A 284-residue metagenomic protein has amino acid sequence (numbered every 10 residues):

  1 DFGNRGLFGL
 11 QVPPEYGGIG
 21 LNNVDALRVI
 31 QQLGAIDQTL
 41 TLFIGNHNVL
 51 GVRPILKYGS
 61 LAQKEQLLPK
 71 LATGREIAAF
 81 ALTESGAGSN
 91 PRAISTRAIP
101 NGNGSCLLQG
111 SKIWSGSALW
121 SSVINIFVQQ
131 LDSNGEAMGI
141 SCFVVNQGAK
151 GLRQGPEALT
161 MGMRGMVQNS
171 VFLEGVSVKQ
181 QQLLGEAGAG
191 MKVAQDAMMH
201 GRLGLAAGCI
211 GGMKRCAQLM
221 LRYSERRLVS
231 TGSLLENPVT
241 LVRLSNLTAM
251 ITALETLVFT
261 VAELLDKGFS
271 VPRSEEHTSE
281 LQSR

Functional and structural regions predicted by a protein language model:
D1: Extended, charge-enriched "interface" segments that sit outside catalytic cores
N4-P69, T73-G74, A78, S115-V123 (+3 more regions): Internal helix-loop-helix
G86-S89, W114-L119, N134, T160-V167: Short Gly/Pro-enriched turn/cap motifs at secondary-structure boundaries
T96-I99: A structural signal for short hydrophobic beta-strand segments in well-ordered beta-sheet cores
S105, Q109-Q154: A short core secondary-structure module
Q154-I251: Glycine-rich beta->alpha junctions and the first turn(s) of the following alpha-helix
Y223-T231, V258-G268: Secondary-structure edge/capping motif, primarily at the C-terminal ends of alpha-helices and the immediately following
E276-S283: Conserved small/polar residues in nucleotide/adenosyl-binding loops
